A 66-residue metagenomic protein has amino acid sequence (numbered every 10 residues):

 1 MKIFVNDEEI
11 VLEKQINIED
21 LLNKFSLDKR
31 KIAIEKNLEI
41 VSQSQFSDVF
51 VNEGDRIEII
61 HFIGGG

Functional and structural regions predicted by a protein language model:
I16-S26: Short amphipathic, charge-patterned alpha-helical segments
V41-F46: Short alpha-helix capping/helix-loop boundary micro-motifs
